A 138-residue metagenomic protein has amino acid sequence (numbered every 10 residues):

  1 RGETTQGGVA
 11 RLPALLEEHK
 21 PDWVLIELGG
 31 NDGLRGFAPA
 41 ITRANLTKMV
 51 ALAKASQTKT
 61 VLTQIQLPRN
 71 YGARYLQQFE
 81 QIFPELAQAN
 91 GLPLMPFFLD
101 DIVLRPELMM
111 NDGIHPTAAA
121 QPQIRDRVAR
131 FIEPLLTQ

Functional and structural regions predicted by a protein language model:
R1-T4: A short beta-strand-loop structural module common to alpha/beta enzyme folds
G7-Q138: Alpha-helical cap/lid subdomain in secreted, periplasmic, or secretory-pathway luminal O-acyl-processing enzymes
